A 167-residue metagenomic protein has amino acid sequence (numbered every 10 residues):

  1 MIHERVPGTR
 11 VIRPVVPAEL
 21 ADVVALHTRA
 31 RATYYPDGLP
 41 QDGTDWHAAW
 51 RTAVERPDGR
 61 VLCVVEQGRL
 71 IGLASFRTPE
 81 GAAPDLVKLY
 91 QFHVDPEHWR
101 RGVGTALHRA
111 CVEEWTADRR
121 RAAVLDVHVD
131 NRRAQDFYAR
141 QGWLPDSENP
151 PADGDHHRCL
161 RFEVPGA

Functional and structural regions predicted by a protein language model:
I2-R10, P14-L20, V24-E97, T105-A110 (+3 more regions): Acetyl-CoA-dependent GNAT
H27, Y138, W143: Conserved active-site tyrosine of GNAT-family acetyltransferases
G59, D155-R161: Short hydrophobic/aromatic beta-strand or adjacent loop that forms the aromatic wall/cage of a ligand/substrate-binding
H93, W143-L144: Short acidic-aromatic loop segments in the C-terminal HATPase_c
W99, L125-Q135, P151-H156: Conserved beta-strand-loop-alpha-helix junction that forms the acyl-donor binding cleft
G102: Glycine-rich phosphate-binding loop
W115-D126: Conserved GNAT acetyl-CoA-binding A-motif
